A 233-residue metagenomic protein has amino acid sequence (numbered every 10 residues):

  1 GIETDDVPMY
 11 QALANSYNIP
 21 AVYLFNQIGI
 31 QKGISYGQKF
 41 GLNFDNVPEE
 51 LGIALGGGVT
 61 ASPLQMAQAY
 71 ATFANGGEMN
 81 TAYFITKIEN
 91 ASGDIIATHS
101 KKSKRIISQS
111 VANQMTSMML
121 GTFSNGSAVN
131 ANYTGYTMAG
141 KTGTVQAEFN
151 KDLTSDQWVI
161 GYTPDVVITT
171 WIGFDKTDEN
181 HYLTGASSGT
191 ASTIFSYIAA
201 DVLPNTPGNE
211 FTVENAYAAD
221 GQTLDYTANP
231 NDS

Functional and structural regions predicted by a protein language model:
G1-N75, L120-G121: Active-site-adjacent helix/loop patches that line small-molecule binding or acyl-intermediate pockets
Q11, N15, V59-Q68, T72-S233: A penicillin-recognizing enzyme superfamily signal
